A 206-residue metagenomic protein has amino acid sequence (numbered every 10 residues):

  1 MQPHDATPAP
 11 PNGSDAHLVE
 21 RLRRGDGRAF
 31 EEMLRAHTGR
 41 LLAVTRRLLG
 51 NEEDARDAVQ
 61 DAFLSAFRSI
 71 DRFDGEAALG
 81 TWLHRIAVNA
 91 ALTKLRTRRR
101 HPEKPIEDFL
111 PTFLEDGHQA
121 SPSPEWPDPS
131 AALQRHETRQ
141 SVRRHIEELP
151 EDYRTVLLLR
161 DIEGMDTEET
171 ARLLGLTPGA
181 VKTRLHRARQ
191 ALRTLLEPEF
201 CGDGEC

Functional and structural regions predicted by a protein language model:
Q2-D5, P11-D15, H101-A132: Internal acidic/polar
L18, R35, L42, E52-S69 (+1 more regions): Conserved RNAP core-binding helix
V19-A43: A short, charge-rich alpha-helical start-of-domain segment used by transcription regulators
R23-R24, R47-G50, F63-A78, T97-R99: Sigma70-family region 2
L34-E52, S69, I146, R193 (+1 more regions): Amphipathic, Lys/Arg- and hydrophobic-enriched alpha-helical face
D57-L64, A77-N89: Structural recognition of an alpha-helix C-terminal capping motif at a helix-to-coil junction
D71-G75, V88-I106, R135, P198: Arg/Lys-rich amphipathic alpha helix in sigma70-family domain 2
Q140-A180: Helix-turn-helix DNA-binding module
